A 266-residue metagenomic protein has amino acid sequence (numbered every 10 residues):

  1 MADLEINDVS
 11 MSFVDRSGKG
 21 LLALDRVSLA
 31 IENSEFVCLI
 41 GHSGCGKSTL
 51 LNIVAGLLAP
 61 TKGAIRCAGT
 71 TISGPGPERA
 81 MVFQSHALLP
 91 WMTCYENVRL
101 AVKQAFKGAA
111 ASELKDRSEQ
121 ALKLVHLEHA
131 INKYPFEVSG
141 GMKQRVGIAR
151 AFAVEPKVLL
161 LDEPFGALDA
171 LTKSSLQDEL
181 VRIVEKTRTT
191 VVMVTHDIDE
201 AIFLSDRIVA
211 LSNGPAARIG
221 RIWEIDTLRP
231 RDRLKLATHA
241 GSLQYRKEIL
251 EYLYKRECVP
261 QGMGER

Functional and structural regions predicted by a protein language model:
M1-D3, S12-R26: A short, flexible loop at the N-terminus of ABC-type nucleotide-binding domains that lies
I40-H42: The feature captures the beta-strand-to-loop junction immediately N-terminal to the Walker
A55: Helix-to-loop junction immediately C-terminal to a conserved catalytic motif
G63-P75: Conserved ABC transporter NBD signature motif
V82, I148: Hydrophobic anchor residue at the start of the ABC signature
M92-A101, I202: Short coil-to-helix segment of the ABC ATPase nucleotide-binding domain corresponding to the Q-loop/switch region
A110-A130, R182: Conserved ABC ATPase "signature" region
K133-F136, V154: Conserved signature/switch motifs of ABC ATPase nucleotide-binding domains
